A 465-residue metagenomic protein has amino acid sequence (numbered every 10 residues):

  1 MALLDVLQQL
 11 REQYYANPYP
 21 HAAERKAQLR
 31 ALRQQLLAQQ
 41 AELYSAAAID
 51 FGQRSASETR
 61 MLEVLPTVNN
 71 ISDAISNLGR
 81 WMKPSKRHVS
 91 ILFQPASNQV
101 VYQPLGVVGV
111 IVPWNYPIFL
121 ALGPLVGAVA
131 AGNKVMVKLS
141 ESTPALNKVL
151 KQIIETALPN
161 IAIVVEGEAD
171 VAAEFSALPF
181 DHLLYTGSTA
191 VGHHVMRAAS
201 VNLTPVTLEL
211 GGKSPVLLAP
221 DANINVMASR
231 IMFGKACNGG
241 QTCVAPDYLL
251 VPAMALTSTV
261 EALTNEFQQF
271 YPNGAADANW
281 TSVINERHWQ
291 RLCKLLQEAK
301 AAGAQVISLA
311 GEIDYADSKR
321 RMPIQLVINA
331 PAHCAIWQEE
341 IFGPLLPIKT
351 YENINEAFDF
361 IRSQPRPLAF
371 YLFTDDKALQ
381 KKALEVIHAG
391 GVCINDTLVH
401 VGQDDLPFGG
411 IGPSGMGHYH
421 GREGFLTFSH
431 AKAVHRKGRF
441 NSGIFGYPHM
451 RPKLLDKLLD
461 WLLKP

Functional and structural regions predicted by a protein language model:
M1-Q99: N-terminal Rossmann-like NAD(P)+-binding subdomain of aldehyde/semialdehyde dehydrogenases
E12, H21, K26, L217 (+2 more regions): Conserved C-terminal structural/oligomerization subdomain of aldehyde/semialdehyde dehydrogenase
Y14, P18, R33-L36, Q40 (+13 more regions): Structural signal for hydrophobic packing residues in well-ordered secondary-structure cores of soluble enzyme domains
R25, I71, G132, A162 (+8 more regions): Residue-level signal for inorganic ion chemistry
A47, N147-L150, I154, F175 (+5 more regions): Hydrophobic packing residues within well-ordered alpha-helices of enzyme cores
I91-V226, Y351: Rossmann-like NAD(P) dinucleotide-binding subdomain of oxidoreductase/dehydrogenase enzymes
A157, A190-P331, I394, W461-K464: ALDH superfamily catalytic-core signature
